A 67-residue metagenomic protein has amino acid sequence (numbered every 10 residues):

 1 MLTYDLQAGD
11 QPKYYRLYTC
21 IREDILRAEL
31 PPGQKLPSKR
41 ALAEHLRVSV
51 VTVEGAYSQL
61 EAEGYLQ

Functional and structural regions predicted by a protein language model:
M1-Q67: N-terminal basic, amphipathic alpha-helical segments
